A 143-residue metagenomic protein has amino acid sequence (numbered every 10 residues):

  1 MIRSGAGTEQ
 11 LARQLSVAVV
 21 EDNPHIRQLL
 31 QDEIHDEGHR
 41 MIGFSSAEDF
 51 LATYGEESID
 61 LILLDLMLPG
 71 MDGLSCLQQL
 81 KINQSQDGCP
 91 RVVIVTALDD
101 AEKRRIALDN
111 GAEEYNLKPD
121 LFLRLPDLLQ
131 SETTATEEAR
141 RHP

Functional and structural regions predicted by a protein language model:
M1-A18, P24, L123-P143: Non-catalytic signal-transmission and effector/linker regions of two-component phosphorelay proteins
P24-I42: Two-component/phosphorelay signaling modules centered on CheY-like receiver
G43, L68-M71, D109: Residue-level signal for the "D+5" position in two-component response regulator receiver
G43-L61: Acidic, metal-coordinating helix/loop segments flanking the phosphotransfer/catalytic sites of two-component signaling
S46, D72-Q78: Acidic catalytic/metal-coordinating carboxylates
S58-D60, S85-R91: His-Asp phosphorelay/catalytic-motif detector in bacterial-type signaling
D65, T96: Active-site residues of response regulator receiver
S75, D99-N116: Alpha4 helix (beta4-alpha4-beta5 surface) of REC/receiver domains from two-component response regulators
